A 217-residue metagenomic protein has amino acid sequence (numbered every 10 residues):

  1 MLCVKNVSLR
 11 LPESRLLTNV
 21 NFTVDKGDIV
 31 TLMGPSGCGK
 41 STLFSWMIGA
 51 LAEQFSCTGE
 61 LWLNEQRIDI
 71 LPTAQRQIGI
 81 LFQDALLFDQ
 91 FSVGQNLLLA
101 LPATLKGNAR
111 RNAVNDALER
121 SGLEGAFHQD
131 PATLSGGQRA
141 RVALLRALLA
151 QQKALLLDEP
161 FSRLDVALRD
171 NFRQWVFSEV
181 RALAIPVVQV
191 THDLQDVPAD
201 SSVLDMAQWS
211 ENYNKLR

Functional and structural regions predicted by a protein language model:
A52, P72, F91-R111, R120: ABC-type ATPase nucleotide-binding domains, specifically the catalytic core motifs of the NBD
Q66-D84, A103: ABC ATPase NBD coupling module
R67, N108-A126, F177-S178: Conserved ABC ATPase "signature" region
D130-L134, Q138: Conserved ABC ATPase signature
L144: Hydrophobic anchor residue at the start of the ABC signature
L149-K153: A short, proline-enriched helix->beta-strand linker immediately N-terminal to the Walker B motif in ABC-type P-loop
L155-E159: Catalytic Walker B motif of ABC-type/P-loop ATPase nucleotide-binding domains
